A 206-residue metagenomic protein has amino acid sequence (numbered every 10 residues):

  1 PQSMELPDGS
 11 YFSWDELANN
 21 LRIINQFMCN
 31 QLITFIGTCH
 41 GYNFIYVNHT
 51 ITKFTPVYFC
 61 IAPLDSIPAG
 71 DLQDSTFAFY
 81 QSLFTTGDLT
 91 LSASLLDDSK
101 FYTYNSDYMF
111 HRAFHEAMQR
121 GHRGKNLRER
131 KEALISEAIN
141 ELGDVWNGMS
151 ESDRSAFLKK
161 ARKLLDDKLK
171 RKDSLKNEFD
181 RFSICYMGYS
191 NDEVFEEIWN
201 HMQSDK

Functional and structural regions predicted by a protein language model:
P1: Short loop/turn segments at strand-loop or loop-helix junctions that form parts of catalytic or ligand-binding pockets
L6-D74: Catalytic cores of nucleophile-dependent amide-cleaving enzymes
Y11, Y42, Y46, Y58 (+4 more regions): Sequence-level detector for tyrosine residue identity
L21-N25, I51, L83, L96-K100 (+2 more regions): Hydrophobic, Leu/Ile/Phe/Ala-enriched alpha-helical segments that form helix-helix packing faces
Q73-F84: Short, small-residue alpha-helix embedded
T85-D166: A conserved mid-domain beta-alpha-beta active-site/ligand-binding segment of alpha/beta enzyme cores
E137-K206: Extended non-globular C-terminal regions
